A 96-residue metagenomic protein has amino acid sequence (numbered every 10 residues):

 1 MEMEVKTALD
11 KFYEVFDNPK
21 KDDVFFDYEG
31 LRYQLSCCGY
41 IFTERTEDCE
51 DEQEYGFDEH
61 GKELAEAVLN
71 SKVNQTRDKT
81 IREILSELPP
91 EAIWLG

Functional and structural regions predicted by a protein language model:
M1-D27: Negatively charged, low-complexity tracts enriched in Asp/Glu with abundant Ser/Thr
T7, T43-T46, T76, T80: Residue-identity detector for threonine
A8-F12, F16, L35, L64-V68 (+1 more regions): Extended hydrophobic/Leu-rich segments
N18-C49: Amphipathic, interaction-prone secondary-structure segments
G56-G96: Mixed-charge, Lys/Arg-enriched low-complexity segments
